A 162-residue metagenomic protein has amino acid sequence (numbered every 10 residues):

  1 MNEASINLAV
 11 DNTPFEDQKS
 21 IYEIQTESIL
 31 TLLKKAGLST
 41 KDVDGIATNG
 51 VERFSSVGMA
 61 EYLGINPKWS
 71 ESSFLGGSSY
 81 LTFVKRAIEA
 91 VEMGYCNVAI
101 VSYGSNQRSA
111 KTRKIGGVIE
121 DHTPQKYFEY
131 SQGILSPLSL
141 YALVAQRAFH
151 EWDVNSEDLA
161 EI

Functional and structural regions predicted by a protein language model:
M1-L75, I88-M93, Y103-I162: Conserved "HGTGT" condensation-loop signature of ketosynthase/thiolase-family condensing enzymes that catalyze
T82: Active-site histidine-anchored catalytic micro-motif
V98-I100: Paired acidic/hydrophobic, glycine-rich loop segments that form the ligand-binding mouth/hinge of periplasmic-binding
